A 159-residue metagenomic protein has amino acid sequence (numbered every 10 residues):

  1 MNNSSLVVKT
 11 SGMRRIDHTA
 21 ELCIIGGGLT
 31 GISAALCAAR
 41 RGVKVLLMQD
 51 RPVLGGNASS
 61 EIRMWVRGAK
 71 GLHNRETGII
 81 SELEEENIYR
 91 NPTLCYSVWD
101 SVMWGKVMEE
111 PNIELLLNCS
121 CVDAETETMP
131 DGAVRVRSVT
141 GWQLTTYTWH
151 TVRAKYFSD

Functional and structural regions predicted by a protein language model:
N2-S4, K9-G12, T19, C37 (+2 more regions): Conserved N-terminal/central alpha/beta ligand/cofactor-binding core
R14-G28: Beta1/beta-strand and adjacent pyrophosphate-binding region of the FAD-binding site in flavoprotein oxidoreductases
H18-A20, T146-Y156: Core beta-strand elements of the Rossmann-like FAD/NAD(P) dinucleotide-binding domain in flavoenzyme oxidoreductases
G27-G28, R51, P92, Y147-H150: Alpha-helix N-cap/helix-initiation motif
G31: N-terminal Rossmann-fold NAD(P) dinucleotide-binding loop
S138-Q143: Short beta-strand segments that buttress and anchor functional surface loops
D159: Glycine-rich loop(s) and the adjacent beta-strand/alpha-helix scaffold that form part
